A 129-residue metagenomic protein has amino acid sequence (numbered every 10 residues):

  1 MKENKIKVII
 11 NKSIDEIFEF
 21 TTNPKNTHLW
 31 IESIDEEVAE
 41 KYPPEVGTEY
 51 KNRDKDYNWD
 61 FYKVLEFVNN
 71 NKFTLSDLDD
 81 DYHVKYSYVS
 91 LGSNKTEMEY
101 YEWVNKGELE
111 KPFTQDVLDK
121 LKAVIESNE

Functional and structural regions predicted by a protein language model:
M1-A39: Hydrophobic ligand-binding cavity/cleft-lining segments
E3-K7, E49, W59, K72 (+2 more regions): Intrinsic-disorder/low-complexity, polar/charged segments enriched in Ser/Thr/Lys/Arg/Asp/Glu/Gln
K7-N11, K51, K63, S87-V89: Generic structural detector for well-ordered beta-strands
I17-T21, T27, N52, V64 (+3 more regions): Hydrophobic pocket/interface hotspot
V38-D80, D116: Glycine-rich portal/gate segments that line the openings of hydrophobic small-molecule binding cavities
T74-N128: Beta-strand/loop substructures that line and gate deep hydrophobic ligand-binding cavities in soluble
